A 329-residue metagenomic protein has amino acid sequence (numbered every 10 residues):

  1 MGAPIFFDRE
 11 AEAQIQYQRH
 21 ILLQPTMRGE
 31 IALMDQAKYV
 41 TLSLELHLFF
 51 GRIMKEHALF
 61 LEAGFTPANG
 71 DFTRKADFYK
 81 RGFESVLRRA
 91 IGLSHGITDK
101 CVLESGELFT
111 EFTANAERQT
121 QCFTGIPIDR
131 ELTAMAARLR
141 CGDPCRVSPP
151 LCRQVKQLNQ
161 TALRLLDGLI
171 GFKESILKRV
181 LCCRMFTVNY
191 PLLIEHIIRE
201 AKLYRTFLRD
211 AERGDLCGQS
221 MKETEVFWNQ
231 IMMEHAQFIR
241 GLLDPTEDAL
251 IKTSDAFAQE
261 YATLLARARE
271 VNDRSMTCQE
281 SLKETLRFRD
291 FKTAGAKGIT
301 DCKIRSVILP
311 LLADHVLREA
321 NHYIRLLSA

Functional and structural regions predicted by a protein language model:
M1-I31: N-terminal amphipathic/basic-hydrophobic helices that include classical n-h-c signal peptides and signal-anchor
L22-L23, M27-A329: Surface-exposed peri-terminal alpha-helical interaction modules
